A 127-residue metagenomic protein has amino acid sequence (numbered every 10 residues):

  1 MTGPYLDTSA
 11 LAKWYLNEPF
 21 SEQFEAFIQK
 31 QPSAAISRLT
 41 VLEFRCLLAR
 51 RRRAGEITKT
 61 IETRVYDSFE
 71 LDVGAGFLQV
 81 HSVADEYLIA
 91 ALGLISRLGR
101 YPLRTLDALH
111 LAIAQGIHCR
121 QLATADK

Functional and structural regions predicted by a protein language model:
M1-L42, L47-R64: Short, well-structured N-terminal submotif of metal-dependent ribonuclease cores
F20-E22, D67, A108-L111: A generic local structural motif
L39-S96: Active-site-proximal, substrate-binding regions of enzyme catalytic domains and RNA-binding/basic surfaces
A75-K127: Active-site neighborhoods of divalent-metal-dependent phosphate/nucleic-acid chemistry enzymes
